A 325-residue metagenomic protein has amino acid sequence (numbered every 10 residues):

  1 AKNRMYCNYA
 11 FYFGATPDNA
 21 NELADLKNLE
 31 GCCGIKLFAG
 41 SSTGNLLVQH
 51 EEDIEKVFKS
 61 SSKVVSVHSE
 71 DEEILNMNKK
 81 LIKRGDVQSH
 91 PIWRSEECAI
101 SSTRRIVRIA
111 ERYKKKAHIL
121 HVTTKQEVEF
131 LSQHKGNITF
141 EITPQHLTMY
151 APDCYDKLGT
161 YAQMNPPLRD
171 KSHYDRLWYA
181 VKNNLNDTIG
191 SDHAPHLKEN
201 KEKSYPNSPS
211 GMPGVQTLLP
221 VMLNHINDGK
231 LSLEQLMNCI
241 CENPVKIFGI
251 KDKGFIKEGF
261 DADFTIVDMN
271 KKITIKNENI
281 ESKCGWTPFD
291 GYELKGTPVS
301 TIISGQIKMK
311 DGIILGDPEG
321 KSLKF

Functional and structural regions predicted by a protein language model:
A1-C7, E55-V67, T217, V221: Alpha-helix-loop-beta-strand connector modules within alpha/beta enzyme cores
A1-N21, A39-T43: Metal-cofactor-binding active-site regions of metalloenzymes
K2-C7, R112-Y113, K135-N137, D228-L231: Short helix-capping segments at alpha-helix termini
Y9, I35, K63, H68 (+10 more regions): Divalent metal-coordination and catalytic microenvironments
N21-L37, T43-I189: Histidine/acidic residue-rich metal-binding segments in metalloenzymes
G40, E70, V122, A194 (+2 more regions): Flexible loop residues that form catalytic and substrate-binding hotspots at small-molecule/glycan-binding clefts
V87-K114, K182-I189, A194-N270: His/Asp/Glu-enriched, well-ordered alpha-helical/loop segment that forms or immediately abuts the divalent-metal
S204-N207, E258-K324: C-terminal cap of metal-dependent C-N hydrolases
